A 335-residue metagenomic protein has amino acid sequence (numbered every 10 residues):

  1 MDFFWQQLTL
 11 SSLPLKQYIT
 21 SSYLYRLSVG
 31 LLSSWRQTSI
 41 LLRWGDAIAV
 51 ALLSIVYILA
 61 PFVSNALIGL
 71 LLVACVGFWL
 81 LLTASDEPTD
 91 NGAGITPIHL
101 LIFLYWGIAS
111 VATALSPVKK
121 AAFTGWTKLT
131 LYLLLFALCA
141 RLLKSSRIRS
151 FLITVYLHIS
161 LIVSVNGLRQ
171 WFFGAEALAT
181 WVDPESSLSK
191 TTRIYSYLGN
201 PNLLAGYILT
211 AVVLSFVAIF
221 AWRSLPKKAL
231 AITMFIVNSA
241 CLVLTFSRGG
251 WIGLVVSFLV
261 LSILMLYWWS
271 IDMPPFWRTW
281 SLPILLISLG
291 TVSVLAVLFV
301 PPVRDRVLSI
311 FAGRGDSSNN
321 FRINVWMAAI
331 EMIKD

Functional and structural regions predicted by a protein language model:
D2-F4, S11, L31-S33, A49-Y57 (+9 more regions): Alpha-helical transmembrane segments of multi-pass inner-membrane proteins
W5, T9-S12, K16, T20-S21 (+7 more regions): Membrane-interacting alpha-helical segments
T20-V50, T96-I98, W280-S281: N-terminal membrane topogenic signal
L59-S110: Hydrophobic alpha-helical transmembrane segments in multi-pass integral membrane proteins
I68-L70, A122-T130: Structural signature of hydrophobic alpha-helical transmembrane segments
L82-G94, S110-F123, S145-S146, S150: Transmembrane alpha-helix boundary signature
A93-F103, T127-K128, I153-H158: Cytoplasmic-side transmembrane-helix entry/capping segments in multi-pass membrane proteins
S189-I194, F258, F276-W280, S293-K334: Flexible juxtamembrane loops connecting transmembrane helices in multi-pass membrane enzymes that build or modify
